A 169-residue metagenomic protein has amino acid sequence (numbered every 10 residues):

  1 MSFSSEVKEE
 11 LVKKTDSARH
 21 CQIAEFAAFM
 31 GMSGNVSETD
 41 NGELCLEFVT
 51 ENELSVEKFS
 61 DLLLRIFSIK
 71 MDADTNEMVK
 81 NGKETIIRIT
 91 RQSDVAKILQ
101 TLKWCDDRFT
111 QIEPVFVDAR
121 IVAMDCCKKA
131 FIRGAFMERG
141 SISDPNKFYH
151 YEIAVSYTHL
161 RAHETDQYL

Functional and structural regions predicted by a protein language model:
M1-T101, R120: N-terminal low-complexity or simple alpha-helical regulatory segments that function as activation/interaction modules
A27-M30, K129-F131, A135-F136, R161: Structured alpha-helical segments in the cores of large, soluble enzyme domains
D40-T50, P145-Y157: Compositionally biased, low-complexity linear motifs
T101-R108: Positively charged, aromatic-accented nucleic-acid-binding surfaces
W104, E113-V155: Internal, hydrophobic cores of structured domains that mediate oligomerization or house catalytic pockets within large
T158-T165: Conserved small/polar residues in nucleotide/adenosyl-binding loops
Y168: Cationic, low-complexity basic patches in intrinsically disordered or flexible, solvent-exposed regions
